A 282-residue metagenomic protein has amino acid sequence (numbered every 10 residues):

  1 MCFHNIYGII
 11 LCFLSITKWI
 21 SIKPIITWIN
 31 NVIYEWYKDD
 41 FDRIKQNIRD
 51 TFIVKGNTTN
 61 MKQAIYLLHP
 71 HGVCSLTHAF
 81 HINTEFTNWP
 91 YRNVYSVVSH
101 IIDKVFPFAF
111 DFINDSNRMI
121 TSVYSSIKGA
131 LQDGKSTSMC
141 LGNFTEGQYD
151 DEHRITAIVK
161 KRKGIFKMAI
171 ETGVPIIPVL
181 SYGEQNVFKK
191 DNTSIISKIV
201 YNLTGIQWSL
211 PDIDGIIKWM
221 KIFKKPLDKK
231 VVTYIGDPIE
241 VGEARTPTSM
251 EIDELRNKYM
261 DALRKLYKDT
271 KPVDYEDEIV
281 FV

Functional and structural regions predicted by a protein language model:
M1-K18: Alpha-helical bilayer-embedded segments of polytopic membrane proteins, i.e., transmembrane/intramembrane helices
F13-Y37, N60-D133, N143-K160: Catalytic core of membrane glycerolipid acyltransferases/transacylases, capturing the structured, soluble-facing
K38-K62: A short, well-structured juxtamembrane/interface segment
D40-N47, T87-W89, F112-I113, K225-P226: Short, conserved catalytic or adaptor-binding loops enriched in Gly and charged residues
R49, Y91-N93, G173: A generic structural signal for alpha->beta connector loops
V54-G56, L68-P70, V98, L141 (+2 more regions): Pocket-edge structural micro-motifs
T58, H100-I102, Y182, P238: Short, solvent-exposed coil/turn elements at secondary-structure transition points
K128-V282: Non-catalytic C-terminal accessory region of glycerolipid acyltransferases and related lyso-lipid remodeling enzymes
